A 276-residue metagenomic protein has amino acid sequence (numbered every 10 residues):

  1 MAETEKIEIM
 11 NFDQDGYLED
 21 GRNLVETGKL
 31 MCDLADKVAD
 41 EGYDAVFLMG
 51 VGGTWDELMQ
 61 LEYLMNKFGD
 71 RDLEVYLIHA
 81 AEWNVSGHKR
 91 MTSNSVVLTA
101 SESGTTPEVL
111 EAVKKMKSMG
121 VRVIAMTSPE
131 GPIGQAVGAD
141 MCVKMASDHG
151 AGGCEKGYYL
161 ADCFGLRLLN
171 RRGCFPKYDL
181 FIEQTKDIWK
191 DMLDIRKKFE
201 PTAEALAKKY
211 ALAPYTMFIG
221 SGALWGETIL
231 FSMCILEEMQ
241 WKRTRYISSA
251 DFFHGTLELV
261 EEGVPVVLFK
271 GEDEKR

Functional and structural regions predicted by a protein language model:
M1-R276: Conserved N-terminal alpha-helical segment that immediately precedes and caps sugar-phosphate-binding
